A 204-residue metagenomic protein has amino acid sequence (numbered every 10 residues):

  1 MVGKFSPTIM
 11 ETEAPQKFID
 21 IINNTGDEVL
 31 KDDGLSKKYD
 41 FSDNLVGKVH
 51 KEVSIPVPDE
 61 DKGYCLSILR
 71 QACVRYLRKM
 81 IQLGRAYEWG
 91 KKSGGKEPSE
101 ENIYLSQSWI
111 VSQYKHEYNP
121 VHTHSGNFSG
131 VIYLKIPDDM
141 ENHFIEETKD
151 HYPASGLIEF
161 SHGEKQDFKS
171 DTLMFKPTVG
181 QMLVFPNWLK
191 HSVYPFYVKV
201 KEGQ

Functional and structural regions predicted by a protein language model:
M1-P98, W109, K115-N119: Non-heme Fe(II)/2-oxoglutarate
S106-V184, Y194: Catalytic core of non-heme Fe(II) oxygenases with the double-stranded beta-helix
S129-I132, V200-Q204: A short hydrophobic beta-strand segment most commonly corresponding to one strand of the jelly-roll/cupin
L189-S192: Short, charged beta-turn/beta-strand-edge "cap" motif at the junction between a beta-strand and an adjacent loop
Y194-V200: Short proline/glycine-enriched turn/loop segments at secondary-structure junctions
